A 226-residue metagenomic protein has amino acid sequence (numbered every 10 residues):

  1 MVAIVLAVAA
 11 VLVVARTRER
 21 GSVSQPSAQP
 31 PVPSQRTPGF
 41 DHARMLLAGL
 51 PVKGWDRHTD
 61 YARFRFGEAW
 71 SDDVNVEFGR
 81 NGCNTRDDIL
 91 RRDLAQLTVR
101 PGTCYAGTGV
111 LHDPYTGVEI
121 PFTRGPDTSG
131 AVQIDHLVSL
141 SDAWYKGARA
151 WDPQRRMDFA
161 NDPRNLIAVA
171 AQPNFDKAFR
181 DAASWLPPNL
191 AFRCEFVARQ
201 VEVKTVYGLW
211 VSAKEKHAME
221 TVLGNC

Functional and structural regions predicted by a protein language model:
M1-I4: N-terminal export and membrane-targeting signals
A9-Q29: C-terminal region of N-terminal signal peptides and the immediate post-cleavage residues of exported proteins
E19-G21, P38-A43, L209, H217: Mature exported/compartmentalized surface modules and terminal targeting/interaction regions
V23, F78-G79, R100, L166 (+2 more regions): Secretory pathway export signals and precursors
Q25-V118, F122: Cell wall/extracellular polymer interaction/catalysis modules
A106, Y115-C226: Domain-level detector of nuclease and nuclease-like folds in predominantly extracellular/periplasmic contexts
